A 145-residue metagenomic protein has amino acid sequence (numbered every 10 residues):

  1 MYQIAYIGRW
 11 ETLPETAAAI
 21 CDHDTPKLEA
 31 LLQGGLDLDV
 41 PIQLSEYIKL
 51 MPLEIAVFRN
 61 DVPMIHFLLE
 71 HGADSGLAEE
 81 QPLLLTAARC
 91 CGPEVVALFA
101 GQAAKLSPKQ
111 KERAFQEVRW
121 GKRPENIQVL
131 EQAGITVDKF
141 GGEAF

Functional and structural regions predicted by a protein language model:
Y6-A18, P41-E54, L77-T86, P108-R119 (+1 more regions): Ankyrin-repeat boundary/"N-cap" motif
P14-D22, P26-A30: Alpha-helical segment of the N-proximal tetratricopeptide repeat
K27, P63-M64, E94-V95, E125-N126: Conserved ankyrin/ankyrin-like repeat signature
E29-L38, H66-D74, A97-L106, V129-T136: Ankyrin repeat domain, specifically the short helix-to-loop turn at the C-terminus of the second helix of each repeat
D39-E70, R89: Alpha-helical adaptor scaffolds
